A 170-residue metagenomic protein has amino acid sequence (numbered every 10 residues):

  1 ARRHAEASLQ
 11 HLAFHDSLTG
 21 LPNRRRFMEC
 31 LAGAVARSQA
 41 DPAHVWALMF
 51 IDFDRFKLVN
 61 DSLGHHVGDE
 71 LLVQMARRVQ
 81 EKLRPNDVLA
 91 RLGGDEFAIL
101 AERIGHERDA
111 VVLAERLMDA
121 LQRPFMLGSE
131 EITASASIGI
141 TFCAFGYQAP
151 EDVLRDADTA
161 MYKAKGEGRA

Functional and structural regions predicted by a protein language model:
Q10-F14, G20-A47, D54-R84, A90-I99 (+3 more regions): Conserved long alpha-helical elements within nucleotide-processing catalytic cores of c-di-GMP signaling and class III
R25, R108, I132, Q148-E151: Conserved catalytic/ATP-binding subdomain
F50, A101, I140-F142: Sensory input modules used in signal transduction, predominantly PAS/LOV/GAF but also related non-catalytic regulatory
F53, G94, S137, R169: ATP/adenylate-binding site constellation spanning eukaryotic-like Ser/Thr protein kinases, ABC-transporter
L89, R116, A120, M126 (+2 more regions): Cyclic nucleotide signaling catalytic output domains
I99, A134-A136: HATPase_c (GHKL) ATP-binding subdomain of two-component histidine kinases
